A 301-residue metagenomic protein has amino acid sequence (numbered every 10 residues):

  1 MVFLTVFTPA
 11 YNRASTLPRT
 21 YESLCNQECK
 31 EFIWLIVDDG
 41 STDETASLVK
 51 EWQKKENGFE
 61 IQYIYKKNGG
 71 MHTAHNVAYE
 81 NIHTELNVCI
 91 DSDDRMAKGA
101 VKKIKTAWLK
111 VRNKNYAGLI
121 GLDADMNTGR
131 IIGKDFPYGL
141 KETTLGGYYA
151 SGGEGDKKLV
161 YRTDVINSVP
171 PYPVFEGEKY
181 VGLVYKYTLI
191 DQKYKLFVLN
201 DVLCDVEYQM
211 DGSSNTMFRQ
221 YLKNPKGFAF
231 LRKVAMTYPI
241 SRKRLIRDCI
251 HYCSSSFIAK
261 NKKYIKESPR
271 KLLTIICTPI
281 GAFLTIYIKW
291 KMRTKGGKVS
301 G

Functional and structural regions predicted by a protein language model:
N12-N26: Short, well-formed alpha-helical segments that are part of the catalytic scaffolds of diverse glycosyltransferases
S23, D38-L48: A conserved acidic beta->alpha catalytic loop
E31-G40, Q62-K67: Short beta-strand/loop segment that forms part of the nucleotide-sugar
K66-I82: Glycine-rich, basic loop-to-helix element that forms the pyrophosphate-binding segment of sugar-nucleotide handling
N87: Short aromatic/hydrophobic "clamp" motif used to bind/position activated sugar donors
G99-G133: Conserved donor NDP-sugar-binding/catalytic core segment of glycosyltransferases
D125, R130-N215: Conserved nucleotide-sugar donor-binding catalytic segment
V206-Q209, T216-R242: Catalytic core of nucleotide-sugar-dependent glycosyltransferases
